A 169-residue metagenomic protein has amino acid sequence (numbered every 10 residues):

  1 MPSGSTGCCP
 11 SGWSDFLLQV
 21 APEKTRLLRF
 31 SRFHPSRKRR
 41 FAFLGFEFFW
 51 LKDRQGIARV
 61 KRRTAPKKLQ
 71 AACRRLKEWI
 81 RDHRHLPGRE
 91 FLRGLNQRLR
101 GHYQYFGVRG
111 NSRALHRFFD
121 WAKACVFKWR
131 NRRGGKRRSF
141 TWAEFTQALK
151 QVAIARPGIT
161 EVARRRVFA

Functional and structural regions predicted by a protein language model:
M1-A169: Non-catalytic terminal/accessory segments
